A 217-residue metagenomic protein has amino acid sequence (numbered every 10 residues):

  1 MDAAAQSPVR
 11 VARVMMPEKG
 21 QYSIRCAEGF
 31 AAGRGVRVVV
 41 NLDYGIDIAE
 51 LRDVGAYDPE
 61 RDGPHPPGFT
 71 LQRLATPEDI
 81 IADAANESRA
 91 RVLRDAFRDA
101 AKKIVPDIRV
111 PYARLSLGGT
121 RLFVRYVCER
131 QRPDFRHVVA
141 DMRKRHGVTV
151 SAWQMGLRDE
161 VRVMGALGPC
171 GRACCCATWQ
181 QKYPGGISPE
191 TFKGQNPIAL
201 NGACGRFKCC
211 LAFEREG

Functional and structural regions predicted by a protein language model:
D2-G194: Acidic-enriched and Gly/Ser
P197-E216: Short Fe-S-cluster ligation motifs
